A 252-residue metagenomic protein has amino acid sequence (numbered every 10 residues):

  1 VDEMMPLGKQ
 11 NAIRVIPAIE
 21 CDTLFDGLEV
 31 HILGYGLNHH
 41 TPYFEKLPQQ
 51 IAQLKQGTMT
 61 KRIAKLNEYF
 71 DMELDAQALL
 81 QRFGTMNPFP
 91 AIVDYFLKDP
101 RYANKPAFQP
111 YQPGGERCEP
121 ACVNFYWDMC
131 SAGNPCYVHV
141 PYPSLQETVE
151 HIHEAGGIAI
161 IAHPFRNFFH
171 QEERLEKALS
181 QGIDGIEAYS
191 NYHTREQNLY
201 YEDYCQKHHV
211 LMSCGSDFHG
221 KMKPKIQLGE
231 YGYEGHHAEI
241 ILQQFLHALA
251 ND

Functional and structural regions predicted by a protein language model:
V1-A91, Y95, P100, Q181 (+2 more regions): A metal-dependent hydrolase metal-coordination microenvironment
T41-Y43, Y126-M129, I152-A155, L179-G182: A short alpha-helix capping/helix-coil boundary motif
Q49, G133, Y137, E230: Acidic/histidine-rich helix-loop elements that form or flank divalent-metal/phosphate-binding sites at the catalytic
M72, A76-Y137: Hydrophobic, aromatic-enriched interface-forming segments
M129-S131, I160-A162, G185-A188: Short beta-strands and strand-loop turn motifs
P135, S216, I226: Flexible, active-site-adjacent loop/turn segments at secondary-structure boundaries
P135-F168, E172-Q181: Conserved, well-ordered alpha-helix/loop/beta-strand core segments that scaffold catalytic motifs
E176-Y189, I226-D252: Structural recognition of alpha->loop->beta junctions
